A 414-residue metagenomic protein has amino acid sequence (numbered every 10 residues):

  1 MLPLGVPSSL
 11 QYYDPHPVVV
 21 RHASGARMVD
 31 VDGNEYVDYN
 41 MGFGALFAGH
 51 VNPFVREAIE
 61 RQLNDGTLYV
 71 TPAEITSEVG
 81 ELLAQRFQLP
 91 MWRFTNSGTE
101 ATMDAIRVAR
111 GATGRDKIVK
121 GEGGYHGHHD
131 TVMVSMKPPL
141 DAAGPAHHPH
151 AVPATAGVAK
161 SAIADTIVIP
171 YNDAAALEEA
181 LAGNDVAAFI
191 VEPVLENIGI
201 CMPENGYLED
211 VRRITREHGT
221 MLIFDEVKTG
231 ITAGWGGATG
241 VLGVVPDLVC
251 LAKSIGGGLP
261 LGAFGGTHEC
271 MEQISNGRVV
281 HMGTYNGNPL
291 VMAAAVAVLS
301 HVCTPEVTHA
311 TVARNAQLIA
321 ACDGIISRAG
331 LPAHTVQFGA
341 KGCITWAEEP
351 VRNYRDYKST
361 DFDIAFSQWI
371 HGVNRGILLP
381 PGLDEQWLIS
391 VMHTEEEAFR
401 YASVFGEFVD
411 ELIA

Functional and structural regions predicted by a protein language model:
M1-A414: Conserved N-terminal phosphate-binding loop of PLP-dependent enzymes in the Aspartate aminotransferase
